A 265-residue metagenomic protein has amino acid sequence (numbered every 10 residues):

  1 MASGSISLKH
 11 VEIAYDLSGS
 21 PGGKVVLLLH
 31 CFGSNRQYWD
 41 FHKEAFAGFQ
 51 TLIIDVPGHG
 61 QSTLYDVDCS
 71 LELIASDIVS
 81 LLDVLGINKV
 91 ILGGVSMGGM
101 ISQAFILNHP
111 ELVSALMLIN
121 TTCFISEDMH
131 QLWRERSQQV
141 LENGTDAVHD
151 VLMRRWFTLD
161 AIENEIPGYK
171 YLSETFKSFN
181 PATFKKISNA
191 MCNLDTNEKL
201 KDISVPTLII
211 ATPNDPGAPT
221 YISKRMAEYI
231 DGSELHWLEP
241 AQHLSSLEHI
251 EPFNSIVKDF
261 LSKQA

Functional and structural regions predicted by a protein language model:
V11-V67: Conserved HGGG/HGGXW glycine-rich cap/lid loop of the alpha/beta-hydrolase fold
L73-V90: Conserved acidic catalytic loop of the alpha/beta-hydrolase fold
Q103-N108, L112-G144: Flexible "cap/lid" loop of the alpha/beta hydrolase fold
E127-L132, N143-K201: Conserved alpha/beta-hydrolase catalytic His-Asp/Glu region
I203, I209-A211: Short beta-strand/loop motif that positions the catalytic acidic residue of the alpha/beta-hydrolase fold
P213-A218: Acidic catalytic loop of the alpha/beta-hydrolase fold
K224-L244: Catalytic histidine neighborhood in serine/cysteine hydrolases with alpha/beta-hydrolase-type architecture
A241-N254: Catalytic histidine-centered segment of alpha/beta-hydrolase-like enzymes
